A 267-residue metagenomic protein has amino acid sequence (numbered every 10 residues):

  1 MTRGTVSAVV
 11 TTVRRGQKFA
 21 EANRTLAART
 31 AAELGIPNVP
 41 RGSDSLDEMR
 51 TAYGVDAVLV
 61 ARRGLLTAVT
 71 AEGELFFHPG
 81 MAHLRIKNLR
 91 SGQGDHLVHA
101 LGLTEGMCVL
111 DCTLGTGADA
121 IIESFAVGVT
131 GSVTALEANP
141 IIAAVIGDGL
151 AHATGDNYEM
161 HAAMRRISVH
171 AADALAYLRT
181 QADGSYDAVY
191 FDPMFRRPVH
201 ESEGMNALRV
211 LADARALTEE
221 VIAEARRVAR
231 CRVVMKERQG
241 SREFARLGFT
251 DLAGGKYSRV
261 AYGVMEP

Functional and structural regions predicted by a protein language model:
M1-M107: S-adenosyl-L-methionine
G106-G115: Conserved class I S-adenosyl-L-methionine
T116-T130: Conserved SAM-binding loop of SAM-dependent methyltransferases across substrates and taxa, primarily the Class I
T130-L136: Short beta-strand element of Class I
L136-A188: S-adenosyl-L-methionine
V189, P193-V221: Mobile active-site "lid"/loop adjacent to the S-adenosyl-L-methionine
T218-E266: Conserved Class I SAM-dependent methyltransferase catalytic core
